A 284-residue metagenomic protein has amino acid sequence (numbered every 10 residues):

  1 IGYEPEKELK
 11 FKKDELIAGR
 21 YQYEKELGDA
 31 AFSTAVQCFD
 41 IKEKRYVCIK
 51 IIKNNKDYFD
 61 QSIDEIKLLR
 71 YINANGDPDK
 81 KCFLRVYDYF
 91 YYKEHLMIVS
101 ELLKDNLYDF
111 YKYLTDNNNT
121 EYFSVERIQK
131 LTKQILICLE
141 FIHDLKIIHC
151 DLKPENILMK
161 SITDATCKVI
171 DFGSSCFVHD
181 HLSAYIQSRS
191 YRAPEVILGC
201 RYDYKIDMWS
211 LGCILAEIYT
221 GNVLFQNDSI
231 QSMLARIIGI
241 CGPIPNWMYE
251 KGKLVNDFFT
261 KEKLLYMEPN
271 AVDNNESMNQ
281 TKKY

Functional and structural regions predicted by a protein language model:
Y23-A31, A35: Protein kinase glycine-rich loop
T34-K53: Glycine-rich ATP phosphate-binding loop
N75-D88: Conserved HxN/HPN-centered segment at the entrance to the catalytic loop of eukaryotic protein kinase-like domains
K81, E94-M97, L102-D164: Conserved alphaE helix
E155-S188: Activation segment/activation loop of eukaryotic-type protein kinase catalytic domains
D207: Conserved catalytic-loop aspartate of Hanks-type protein kinases
I244-Y284: C-terminal lobe substrate-recognition/regulatory segment of protein kinase catalytic domains
